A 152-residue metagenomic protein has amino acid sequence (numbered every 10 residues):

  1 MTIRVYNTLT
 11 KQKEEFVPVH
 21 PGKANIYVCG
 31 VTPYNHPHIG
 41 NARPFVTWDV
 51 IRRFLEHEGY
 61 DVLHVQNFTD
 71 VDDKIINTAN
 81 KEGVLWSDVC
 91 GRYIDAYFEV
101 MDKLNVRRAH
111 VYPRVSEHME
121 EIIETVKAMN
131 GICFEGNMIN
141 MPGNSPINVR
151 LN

Functional and structural regions predicted by a protein language model:
M1-N152: NTP-dependent nucleotidyl-transfer catalytic core
